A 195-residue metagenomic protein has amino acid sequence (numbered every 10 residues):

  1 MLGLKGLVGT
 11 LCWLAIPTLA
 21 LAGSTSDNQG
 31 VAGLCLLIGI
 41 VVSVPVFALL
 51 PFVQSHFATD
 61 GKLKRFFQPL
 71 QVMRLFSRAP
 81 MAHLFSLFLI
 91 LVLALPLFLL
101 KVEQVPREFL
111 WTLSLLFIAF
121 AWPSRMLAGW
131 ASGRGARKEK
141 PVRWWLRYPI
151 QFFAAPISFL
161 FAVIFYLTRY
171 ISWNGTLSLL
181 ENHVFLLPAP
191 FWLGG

Functional and structural regions predicted by a protein language model:
M1-L37: Long, highly hydrophobic alpha-helical transmembrane signal-anchor segments
M1-W13, P51-L99, E139-I157: Interfacial aromatic "cap" segments that immediately flank transmembrane helices in multipass membrane proteins
G6-T10, I40-S43, F159-A162: Membrane-embedded alpha-helical bundles that form the substrate/pore pathway in multi-pass transport systems
L11-T25, S86-E108, F161-L179: Alpha-helical transmembrane segments and their membrane-interface junctions in multi-pass membrane proteins
I16, S114, R125, R147-Y148 (+2 more regions): Enriched - but not universal
S26-F66, L99-L146: Selective recognition of hydrophobic, aromatic-rich stretches within alpha-helical transmembrane segments of polytopic
G133-G194: Cytosolic/matrix-facing juxtamembrane and C-terminal tails of multi-pass cellular membrane proteins
